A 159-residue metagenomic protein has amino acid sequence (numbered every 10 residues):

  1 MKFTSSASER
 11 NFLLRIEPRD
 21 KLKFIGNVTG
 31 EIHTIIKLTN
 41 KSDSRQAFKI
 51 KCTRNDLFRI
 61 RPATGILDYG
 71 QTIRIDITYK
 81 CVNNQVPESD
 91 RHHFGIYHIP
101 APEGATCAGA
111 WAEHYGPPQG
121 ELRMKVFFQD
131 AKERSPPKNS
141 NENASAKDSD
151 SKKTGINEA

Functional and structural regions predicted by a protein language model:
M1-K51, R59-A159: Intrinsically disordered, low-complexity regulatory regions in eukaryotic proteins
